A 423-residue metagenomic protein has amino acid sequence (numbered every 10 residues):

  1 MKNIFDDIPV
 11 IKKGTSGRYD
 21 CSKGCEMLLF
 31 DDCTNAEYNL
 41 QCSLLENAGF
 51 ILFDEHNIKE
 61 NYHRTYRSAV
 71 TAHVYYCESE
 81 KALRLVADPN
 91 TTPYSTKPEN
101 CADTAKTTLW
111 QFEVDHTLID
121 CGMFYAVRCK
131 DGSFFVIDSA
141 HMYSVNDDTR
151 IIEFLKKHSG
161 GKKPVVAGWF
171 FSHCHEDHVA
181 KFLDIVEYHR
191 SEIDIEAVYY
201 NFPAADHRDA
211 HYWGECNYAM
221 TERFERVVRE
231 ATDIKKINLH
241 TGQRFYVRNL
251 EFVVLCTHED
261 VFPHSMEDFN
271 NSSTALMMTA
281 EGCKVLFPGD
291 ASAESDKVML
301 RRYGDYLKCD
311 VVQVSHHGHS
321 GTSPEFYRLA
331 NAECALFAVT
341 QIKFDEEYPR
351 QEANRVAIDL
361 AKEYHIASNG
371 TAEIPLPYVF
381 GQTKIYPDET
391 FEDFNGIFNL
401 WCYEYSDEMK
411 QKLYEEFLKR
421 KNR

Functional and structural regions predicted by a protein language model:
M1-D31: Compositionally biased P/S/T/G-rich terminal and signal peptide-adjacent segments that lie outside catalytic cores
D32-D54: Amphipathic alpha-helical segments
L52-Y76: Ser/Thr-rich, low-complexity intrinsically disordered terminal regions
T91-P164, K236-K308, I374-R423: Core dinuclear metal-dependent hydrolase active-site scaffold
C121, Y143-S144, C174-A180, A204-R208 (+5 more regions): Active-site environment of divalent metal-dependent phosphoester hydrolases
K130-S133, V145-Y200, R302-H319, N331-A335: Active-site metal-binding motif and surrounding structural segment of the metallo-beta-lactamase
E176-S191, H207-T221, P324-R328, Y348-E352: Metal-dependent catalytic neighborhoods of phosphoester/phosphodiester hydrolases
Y303-P375: Long, structured stretches of catalytic cores involved in phosphate-ester chemistry, encompassing
